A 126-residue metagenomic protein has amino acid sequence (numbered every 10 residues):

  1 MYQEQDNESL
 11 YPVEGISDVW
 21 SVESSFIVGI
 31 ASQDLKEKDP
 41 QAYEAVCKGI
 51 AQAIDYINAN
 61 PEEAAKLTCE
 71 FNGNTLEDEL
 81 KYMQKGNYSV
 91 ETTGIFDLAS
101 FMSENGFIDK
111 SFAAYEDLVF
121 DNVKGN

Functional and structural regions predicted by a protein language model:
M1-A65: Pocket-lining segment of extracytoplasmic ligand-binding domains
Q3-E4, S21-E23, G86-N87, A114 (+1 more regions): Short secondary-structure boundary/hinge segments and terminal tails
N7, S32, T75, D97 (+1 more regions): Serine/threonine-rich low-complexity intrinsically disordered regions
G15, D78-E79, F112-A113: Residue-level detector of family-conserved "landmark" positions at structurally sensitive sites
V28-A31, T92, G125-N126: Generic alpha-helical propensity signal that fires on short helical segments and nearby coil/disordered stretches
E37-I108: Secondary-structure end/capping motifs
M102-N126: Conserved C-terminal helix/tail region of periplasmic/extracytoplasmic solute-binding proteins
